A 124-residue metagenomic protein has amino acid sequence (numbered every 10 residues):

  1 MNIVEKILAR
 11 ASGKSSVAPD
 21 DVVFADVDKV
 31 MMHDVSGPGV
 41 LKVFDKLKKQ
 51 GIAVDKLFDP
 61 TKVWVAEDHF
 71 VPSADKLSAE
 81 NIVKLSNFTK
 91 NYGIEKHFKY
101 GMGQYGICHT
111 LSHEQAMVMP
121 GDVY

Functional and structural regions predicted by a protein language model:
M1-Y124: Fe-S-dependent hydro-lyases/dehydratases of central metabolism
